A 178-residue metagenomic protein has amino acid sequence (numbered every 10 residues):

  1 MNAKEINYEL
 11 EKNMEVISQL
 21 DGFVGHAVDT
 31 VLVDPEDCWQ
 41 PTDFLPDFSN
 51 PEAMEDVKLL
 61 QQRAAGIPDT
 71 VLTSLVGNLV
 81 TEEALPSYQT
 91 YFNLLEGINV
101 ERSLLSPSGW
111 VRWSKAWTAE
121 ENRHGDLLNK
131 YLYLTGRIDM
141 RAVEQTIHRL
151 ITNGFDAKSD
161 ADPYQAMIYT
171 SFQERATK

Functional and structural regions predicted by a protein language model:
M1-K178: Non-heme di-metal
